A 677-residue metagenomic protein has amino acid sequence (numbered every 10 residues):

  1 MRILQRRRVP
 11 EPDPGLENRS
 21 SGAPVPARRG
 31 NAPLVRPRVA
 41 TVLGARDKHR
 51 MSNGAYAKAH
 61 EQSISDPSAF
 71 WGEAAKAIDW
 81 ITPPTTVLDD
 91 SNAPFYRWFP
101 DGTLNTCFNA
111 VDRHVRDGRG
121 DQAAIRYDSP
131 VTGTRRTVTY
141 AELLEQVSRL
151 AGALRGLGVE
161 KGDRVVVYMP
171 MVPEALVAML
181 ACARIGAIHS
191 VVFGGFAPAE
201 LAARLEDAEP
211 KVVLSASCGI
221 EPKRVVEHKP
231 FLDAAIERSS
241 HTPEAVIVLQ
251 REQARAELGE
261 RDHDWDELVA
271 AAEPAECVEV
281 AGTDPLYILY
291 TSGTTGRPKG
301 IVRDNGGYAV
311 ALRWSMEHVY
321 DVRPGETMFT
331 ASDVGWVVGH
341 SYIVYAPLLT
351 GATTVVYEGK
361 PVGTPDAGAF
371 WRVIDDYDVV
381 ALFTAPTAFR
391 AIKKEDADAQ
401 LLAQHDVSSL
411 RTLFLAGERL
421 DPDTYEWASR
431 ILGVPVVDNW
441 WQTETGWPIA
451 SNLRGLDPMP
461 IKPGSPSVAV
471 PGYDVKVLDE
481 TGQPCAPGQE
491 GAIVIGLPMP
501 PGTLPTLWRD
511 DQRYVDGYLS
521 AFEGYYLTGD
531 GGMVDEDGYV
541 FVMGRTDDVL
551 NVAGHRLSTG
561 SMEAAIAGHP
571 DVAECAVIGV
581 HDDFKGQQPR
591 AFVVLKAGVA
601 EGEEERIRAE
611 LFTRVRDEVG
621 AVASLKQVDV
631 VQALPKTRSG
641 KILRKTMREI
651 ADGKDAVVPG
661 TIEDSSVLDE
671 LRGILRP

Functional and structural regions predicted by a protein language model:
C107-F108, I125-L180, A197-A202, E260-E267 (+1 more regions): Conserved AMP-binding/adenylate-forming core of the ANL superfamily
D121-A123, V246-L249, G259-Y290, R297 (+4 more regions): Conserved pre-ATP/AMP-binding loop-to-beta segment of ANL
L180, R184-E267, D378, A385-P386: Structural core segment of the AMP-binding/adenylate-forming
V192-S217, L232, D375, L382 (+9 more regions): AMP-binding/adenylate-forming catalytic core of the ANL superfamily
E244, V248, F584, D617-I642 (+1 more regions): AMP-binding/adenylate-forming catalytic domain of the ANL superfamily
D266, A352, V380-F383, K393-P460 (+1 more regions): Gly/Ser/Thr-rich phosphate-binding loop
A309-T327, V337-V380, K394-L401: Conserved AMP-binding/adenylation subdomain of ANL enzymes
V468-G472, Q483-Y518, L557, D655-A656: Conserved ATP/PPi-binding loop(s) of AMP-dependent carboxylate-activating enzymes
